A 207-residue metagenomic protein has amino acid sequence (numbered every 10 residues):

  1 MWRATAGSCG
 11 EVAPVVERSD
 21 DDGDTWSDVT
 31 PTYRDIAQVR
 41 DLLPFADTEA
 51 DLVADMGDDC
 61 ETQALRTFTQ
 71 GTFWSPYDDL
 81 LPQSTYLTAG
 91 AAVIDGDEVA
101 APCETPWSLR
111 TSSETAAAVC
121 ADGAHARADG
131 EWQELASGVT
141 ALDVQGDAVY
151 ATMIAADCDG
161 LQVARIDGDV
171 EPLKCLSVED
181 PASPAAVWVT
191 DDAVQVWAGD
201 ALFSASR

Functional and structural regions predicted by a protein language model:
M1-E11, D55-C60, G123-H125, I154-D159 (+2 more regions): Short glycine/acidic-enriched loop and turn motifs that connect beta-strands
M1-Q38, P44, A198-F203: Extracytoplasmic low-complexity, Pro/Thr/Ser/Ala/Gly-rich segments that lie immediately after a secretion/anchoring
M1-R3, A46-V53, T115-A116, A148-Y150 (+1 more regions): Entry beta-strands of beta-propeller and related beta-repeat scaffolds
E17-T30, L65-D78, R127-E134, G168-K174: Asp-box/BNR beta-propeller loop motif
R34-F45, D78-G90, C103-S113, A136-D147 (+1 more regions): Repeated scaffold domains used in trafficking and secretory/extracellular systems, primarily beta-propellers
A91-A136: Solenoidal tandem-repeat scaffolds enriched in leucines and small polar residues
V119-A186: Intrinsically disordered, low-complexity segments enriched in Gly and acidic/Ser/Thr residues that form flexible
A185-R207: Blade-level signature of beta-propeller repeat domains, shared across WD40, Kelch, NHL, RCC1 and BNR/Asp-box propellers
